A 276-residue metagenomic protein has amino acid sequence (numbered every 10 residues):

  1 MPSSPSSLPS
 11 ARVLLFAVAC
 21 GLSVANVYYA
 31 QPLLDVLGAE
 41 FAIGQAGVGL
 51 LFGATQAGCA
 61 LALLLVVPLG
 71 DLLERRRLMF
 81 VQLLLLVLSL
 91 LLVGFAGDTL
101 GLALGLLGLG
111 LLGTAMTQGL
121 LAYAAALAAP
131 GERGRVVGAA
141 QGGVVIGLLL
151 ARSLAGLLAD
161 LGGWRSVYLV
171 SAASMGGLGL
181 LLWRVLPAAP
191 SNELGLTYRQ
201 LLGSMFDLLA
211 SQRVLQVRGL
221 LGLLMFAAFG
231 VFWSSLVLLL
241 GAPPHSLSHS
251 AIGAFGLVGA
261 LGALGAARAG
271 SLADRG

Functional and structural regions predicted by a protein language model:
S4-P5, P187-G219: Juxtamembrane intracellular "pre-TM" segments in multi-pass secondary transporters
L15-Q45, L63, W233-V237: Extracytoplasmic
Y28, Q56-L64, L148-L149, G259-A267: Residue-level signature of mid-helix packing/kink "hotspots" within the transmembrane helices of 12-pass Major
G44-A54, P243-L261: Loop-to-transmembrane helix entry
L61-G97: Conserved MFS/SLC helix-loop-helix module at the cytosolic interface between two early adjacent transmembrane helices
S89, L100-G108: Paired small-residue
L106-V144: Cytoplasmic helix-loop-helix junction between adjacent transmembrane helices in 12-TM secondary transporters
A139-R184: Helix-loop-helix hairpin linking two adjacent transmembrane segments in secondary transporters
